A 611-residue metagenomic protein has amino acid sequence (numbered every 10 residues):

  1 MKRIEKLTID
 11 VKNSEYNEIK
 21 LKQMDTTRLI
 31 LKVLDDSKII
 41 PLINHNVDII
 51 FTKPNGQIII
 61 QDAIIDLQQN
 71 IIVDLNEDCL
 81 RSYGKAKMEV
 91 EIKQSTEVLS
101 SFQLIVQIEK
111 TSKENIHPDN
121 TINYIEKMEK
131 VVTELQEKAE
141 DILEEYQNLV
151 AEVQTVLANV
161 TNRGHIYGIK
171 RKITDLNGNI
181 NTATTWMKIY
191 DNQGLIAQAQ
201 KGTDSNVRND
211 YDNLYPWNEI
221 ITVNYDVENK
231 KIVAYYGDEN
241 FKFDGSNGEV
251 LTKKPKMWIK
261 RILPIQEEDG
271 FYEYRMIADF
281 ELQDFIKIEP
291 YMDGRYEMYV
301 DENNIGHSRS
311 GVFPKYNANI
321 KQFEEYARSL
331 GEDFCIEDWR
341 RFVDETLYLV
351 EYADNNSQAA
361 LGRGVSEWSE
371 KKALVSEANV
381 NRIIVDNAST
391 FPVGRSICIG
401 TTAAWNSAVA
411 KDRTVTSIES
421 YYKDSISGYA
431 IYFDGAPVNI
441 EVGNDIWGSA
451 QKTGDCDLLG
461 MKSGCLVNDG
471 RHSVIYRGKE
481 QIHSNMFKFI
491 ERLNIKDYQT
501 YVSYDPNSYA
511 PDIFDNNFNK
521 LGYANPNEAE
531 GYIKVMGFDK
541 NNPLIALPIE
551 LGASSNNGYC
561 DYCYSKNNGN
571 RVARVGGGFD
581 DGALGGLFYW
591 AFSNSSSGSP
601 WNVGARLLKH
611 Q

Functional and structural regions predicted by a protein language model:
M1-I116: N-terminal assembly/attachment segments of tailed bacteriophage virion structural proteins
Q69-V73, P216-G248, F271-M276, Q451-Y476 (+1 more regions): Short linear interaction motifs
Q94-T96, S101-G164: Non-transmembrane elongated oligomeric "stalk/shaft" segments that connect baseplates/barrels to distal
L157-K253, K260-R261, V438-I440: GGW-centered surface loops in extracellular recognition modules
R171-T174, N485-N494, N516-Q611: C-terminal, surface-exposed recognition/capping segments
G245-E249, R275-D412, S417-I482: Short aromatic-cysteine micro-motif
S246-K253, R261-F334, D497-V535, R571 (+1 more regions): Extracellular adhesion/carbohydrate-recognition regions
M257-I259, M298-Y299, R341, A403-A404 (+3 more regions): Acidic glycine-/aspartate-rich tracts in secreted/extracellular proteins
